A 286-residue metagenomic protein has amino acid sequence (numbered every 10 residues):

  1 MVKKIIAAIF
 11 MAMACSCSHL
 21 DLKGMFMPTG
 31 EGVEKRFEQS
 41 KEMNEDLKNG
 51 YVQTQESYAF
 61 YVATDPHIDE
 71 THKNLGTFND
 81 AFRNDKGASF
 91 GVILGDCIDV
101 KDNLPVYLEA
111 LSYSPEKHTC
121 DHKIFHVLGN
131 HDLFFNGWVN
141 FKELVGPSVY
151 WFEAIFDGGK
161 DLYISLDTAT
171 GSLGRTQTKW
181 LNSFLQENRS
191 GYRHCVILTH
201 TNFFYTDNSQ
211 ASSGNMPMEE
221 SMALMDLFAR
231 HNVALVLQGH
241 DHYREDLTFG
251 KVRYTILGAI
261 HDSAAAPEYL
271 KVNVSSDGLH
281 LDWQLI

Functional and structural regions predicted by a protein language model:
V2-A8: Sec-dependent signal peptide recognition, specifically the positively charged N-region followed immediately by
C15-S16: C-terminal motif of bacterial Sec signal peptides marking the signal peptidase cleavage site
H19-P105: N-terminal active-site segment of His-dependent metallophosphoesterases
M27-K48, V52, N103-H194, G214 (+3 more regions): Extended active-site neighborhood of metal-dependent phosphoesterases/phosphodiesterases
F60, G91, Y163, C195-V196: Hydrophobic beta-strand anchors of alpha/beta hydrolase catalytic cores
D65, G95-D96, G129-N130, H200 (+1 more regions): Active-site glycine-centered loops adjacent to acidic/histidine catalytic or metal-binding residues that shape
N188-N208: Short acidic, glycine-rich surface-loop motifs adjacent to enzyme active sites
D282-I286: Short, solvent-exposed aromatic-acidic interface loops
